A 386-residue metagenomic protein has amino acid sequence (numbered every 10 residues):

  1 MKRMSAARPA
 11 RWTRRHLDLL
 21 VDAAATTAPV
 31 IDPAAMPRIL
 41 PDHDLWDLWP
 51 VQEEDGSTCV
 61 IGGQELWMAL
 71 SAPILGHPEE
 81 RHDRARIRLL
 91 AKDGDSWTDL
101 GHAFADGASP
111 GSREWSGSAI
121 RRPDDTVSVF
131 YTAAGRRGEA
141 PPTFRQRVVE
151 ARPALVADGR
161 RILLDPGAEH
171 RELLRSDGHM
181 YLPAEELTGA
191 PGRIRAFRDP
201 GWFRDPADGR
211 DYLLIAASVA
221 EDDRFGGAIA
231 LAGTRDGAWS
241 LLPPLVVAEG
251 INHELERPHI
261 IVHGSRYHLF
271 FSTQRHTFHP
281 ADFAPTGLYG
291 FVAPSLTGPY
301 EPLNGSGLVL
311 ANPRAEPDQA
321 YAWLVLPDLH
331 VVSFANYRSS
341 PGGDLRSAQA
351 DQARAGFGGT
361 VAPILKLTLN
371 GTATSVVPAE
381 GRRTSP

Functional and structural regions predicted by a protein language model:
M1-P386: Carbohydrate-active catalytic/glycan-binding domains of CAZyme proteins, especially the secreted or lumenal ectodomains
